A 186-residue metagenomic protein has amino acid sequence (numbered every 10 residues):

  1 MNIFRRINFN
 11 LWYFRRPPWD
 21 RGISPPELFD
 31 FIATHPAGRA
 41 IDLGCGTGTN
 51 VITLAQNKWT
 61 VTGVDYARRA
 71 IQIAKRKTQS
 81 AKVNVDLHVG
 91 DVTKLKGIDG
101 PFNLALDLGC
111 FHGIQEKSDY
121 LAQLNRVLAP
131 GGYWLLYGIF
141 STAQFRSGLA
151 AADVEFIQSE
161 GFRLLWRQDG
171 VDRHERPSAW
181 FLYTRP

Functional and structural regions predicted by a protein language model:
M1-H35: Conserved class I S-adenosyl-L-methionine
A37-G46: Conserved class I S-adenosyl-L-methionine
A67-R69: Conserved SAM/SAH-binding beta-strand->alpha-helix loop
A74-K75: Conserved SAM-binding loop
A81-T93: Conserved SAM-binding strand-loop segment of SAM-dependent methyltransferases
G97-A105: A short acidic, Gly/Pro-enriched loop at the edge of an enzyme's catalytic core that lines a small-molecule cofactor
D119-P130: A short glycine-rich, Lys/Arg-flanked "PGG" loop and its adjoining helix->strand segment in the class I
G131-I139: Conserved beta-strand signature within the Rossmann-like core of class I S-adenosyl-L-methionine
